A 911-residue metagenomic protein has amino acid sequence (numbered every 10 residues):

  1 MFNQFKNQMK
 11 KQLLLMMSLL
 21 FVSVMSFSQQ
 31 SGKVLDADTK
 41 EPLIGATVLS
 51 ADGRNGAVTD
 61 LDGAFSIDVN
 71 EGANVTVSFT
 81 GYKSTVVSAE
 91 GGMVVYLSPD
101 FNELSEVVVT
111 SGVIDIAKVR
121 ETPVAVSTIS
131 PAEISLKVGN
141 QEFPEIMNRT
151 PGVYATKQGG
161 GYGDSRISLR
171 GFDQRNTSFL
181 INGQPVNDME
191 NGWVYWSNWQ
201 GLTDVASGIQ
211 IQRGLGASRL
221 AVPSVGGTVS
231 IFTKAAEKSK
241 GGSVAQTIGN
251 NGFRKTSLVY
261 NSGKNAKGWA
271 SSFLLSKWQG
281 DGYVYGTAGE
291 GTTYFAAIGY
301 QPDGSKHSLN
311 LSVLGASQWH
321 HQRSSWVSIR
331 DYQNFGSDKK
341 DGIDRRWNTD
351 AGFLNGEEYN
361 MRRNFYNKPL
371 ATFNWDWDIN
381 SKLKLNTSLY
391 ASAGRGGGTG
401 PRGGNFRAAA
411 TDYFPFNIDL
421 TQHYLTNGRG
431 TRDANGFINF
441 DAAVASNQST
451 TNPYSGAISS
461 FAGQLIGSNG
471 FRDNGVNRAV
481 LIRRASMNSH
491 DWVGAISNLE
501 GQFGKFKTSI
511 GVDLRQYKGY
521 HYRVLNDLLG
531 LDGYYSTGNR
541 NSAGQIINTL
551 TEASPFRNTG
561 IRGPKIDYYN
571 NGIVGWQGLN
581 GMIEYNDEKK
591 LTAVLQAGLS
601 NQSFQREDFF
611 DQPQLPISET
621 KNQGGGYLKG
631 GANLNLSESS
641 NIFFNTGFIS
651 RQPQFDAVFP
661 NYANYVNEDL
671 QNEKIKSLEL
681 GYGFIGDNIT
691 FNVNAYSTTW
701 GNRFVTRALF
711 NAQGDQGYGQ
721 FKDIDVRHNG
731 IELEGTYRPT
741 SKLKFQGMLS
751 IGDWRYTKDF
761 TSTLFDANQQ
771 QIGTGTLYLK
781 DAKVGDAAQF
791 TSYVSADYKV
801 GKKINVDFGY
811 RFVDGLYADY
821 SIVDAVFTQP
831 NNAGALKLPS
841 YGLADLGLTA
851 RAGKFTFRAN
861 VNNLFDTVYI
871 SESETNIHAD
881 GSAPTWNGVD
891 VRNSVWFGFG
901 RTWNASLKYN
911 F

Functional and structural regions predicted by a protein language model:
L35-T39, I44-A51, T76-Y82, E90-L136 (+1 more regions): Short, acidic, small-residue-rich periplasmic hinge/interaction motif at the N-terminus of Gram-negative outer-membrane
S66, R166, P185-R213, F232-T233 (+1 more regions): Short acidic/polar hinge/loop motifs at secondary-structure boundaries that mediate gating or recognition
G241, I248-Q279, V284-R323, L370-I379: Transmembrane beta-barrel wall of Gram-negative outer-membrane proteins
G304, S308-N374, T399-R484, I547-G560 (+1 more regions): Acidic/polar loop-and-plug regions of large Gram-negative outer-membrane beta-barrel proteins
I482, S509-S637, T761, G773 (+1 more regions): Signature of Gram-negative outer-membrane beta-barrel scaffolds
K589, S697-T699, G719-V823, S906-N910: Gram-negative outer-membrane beta-barrel transporters
N601-F610, T620, N633-L678, T690 (+5 more regions): Surface-exposed extracellular loop regions of Gram-negative outer-membrane beta-barrel proteins, predominantly
K744-F745, F812-D824, T849-F911: C-terminal beta-signal and adjacent terminal beta-strands/loops of Gram-negative outer-membrane beta-barrel proteins
